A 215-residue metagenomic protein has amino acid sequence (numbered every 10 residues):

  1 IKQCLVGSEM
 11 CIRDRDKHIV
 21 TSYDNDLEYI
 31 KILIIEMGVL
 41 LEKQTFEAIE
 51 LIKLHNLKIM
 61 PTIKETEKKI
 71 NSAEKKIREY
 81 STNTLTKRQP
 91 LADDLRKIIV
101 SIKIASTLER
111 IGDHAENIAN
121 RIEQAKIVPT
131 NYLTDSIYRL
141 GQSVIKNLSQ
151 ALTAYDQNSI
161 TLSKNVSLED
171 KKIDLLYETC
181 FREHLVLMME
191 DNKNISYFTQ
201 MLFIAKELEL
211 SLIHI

Functional and structural regions predicted by a protein language model:
I1-I12, H214: Single conserved hydrophobic/aromatic residue that forms the stacking wall/gate of nucleotide- or nucleobase-binding
R15-K68, I77: Leu/Val/Ala/Ile-rich N-terminal alpha-helices, chiefly Sec-type signal peptides and the beginnings
I35, V39-E42, K64, K68-K75 (+7 more regions): Generic structural signal for well-ordered, non-transmembrane alpha-helical segments in soluble/cytosolic regions
T45-A48, I52, V144-Y155: Long, non-coiled-coil amphipathic alpha-helical linker/lever segments that couple catalytic cores to other domains
Y80-A105: Hydrophobic/aromatic-rich structural module bridging two neighboring secondary-structure elements via a short loop
T84, Q89, L162-S211: Long amphipathic all-alpha helical oligomerization modules
K87-D94, I127-I137, M189-S196: A cross-kingdom feature marking solvent-exposed beta-strand/loop segments within repeated, beta-rich binding/scaffold
K103-Q124, A151-A154, S163-S167, D174-Y177 (+1 more regions): A structural feature that tracks compact, well-ordered secondary-structure segments with a strong bias toward
